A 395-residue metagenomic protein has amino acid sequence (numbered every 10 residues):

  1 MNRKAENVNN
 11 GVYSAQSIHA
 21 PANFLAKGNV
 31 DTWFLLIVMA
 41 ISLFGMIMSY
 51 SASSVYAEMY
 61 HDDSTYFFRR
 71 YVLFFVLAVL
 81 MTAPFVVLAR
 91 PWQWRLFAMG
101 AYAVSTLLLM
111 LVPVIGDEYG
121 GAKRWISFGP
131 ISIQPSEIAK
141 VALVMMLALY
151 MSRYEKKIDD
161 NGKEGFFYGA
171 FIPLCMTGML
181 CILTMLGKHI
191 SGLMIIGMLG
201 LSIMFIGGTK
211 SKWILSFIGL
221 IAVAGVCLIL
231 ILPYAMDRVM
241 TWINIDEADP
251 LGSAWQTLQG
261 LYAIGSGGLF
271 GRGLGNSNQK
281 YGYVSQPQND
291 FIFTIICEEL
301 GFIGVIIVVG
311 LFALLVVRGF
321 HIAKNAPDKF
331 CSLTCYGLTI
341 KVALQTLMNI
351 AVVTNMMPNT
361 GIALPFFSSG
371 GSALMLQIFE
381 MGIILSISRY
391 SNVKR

Functional and structural regions predicted by a protein language model:
M1-L25, L347-R395: A juxtamembrane structural motif centered on a specific transmembrane helix
A22-V38: N-terminal membrane topogenic signal
M39-L43, S51, E58-Q256, T294-N355 (+1 more regions): Hydrophobic alpha-helical transmembrane segments of multi-pass inner membrane proteins, especially in bacterial systems
S42, S49-S54, S191, S277 (+2 more regions): Short linear Ser/Thr-Pro motifs
I47, E118, K123, G267-L269 (+5 more regions): Gly/Ser/Thr-rich beta-alpha loop segments that engage phosphate groups in nucleotides
G129-A139, L186-K188, G268-G273, I362-L376: Glycine/serine-rich anion-binding loops at beta->alpha junctions that coordinate negatively charged ligand groups
I245-N289, F293, L300-G304: TM-adjacent membrane-interface loops and short helices in multi-pass inner/ER membrane proteins
